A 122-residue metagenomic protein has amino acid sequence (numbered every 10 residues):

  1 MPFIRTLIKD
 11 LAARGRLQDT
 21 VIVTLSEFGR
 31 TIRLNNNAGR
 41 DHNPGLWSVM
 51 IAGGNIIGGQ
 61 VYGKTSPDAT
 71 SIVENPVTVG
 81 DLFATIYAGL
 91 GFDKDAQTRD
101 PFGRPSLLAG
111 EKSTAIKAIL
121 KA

Functional and structural regions predicted by a protein language model:
M1-A122: Ligand-binding pockets and gating/stacking loops
